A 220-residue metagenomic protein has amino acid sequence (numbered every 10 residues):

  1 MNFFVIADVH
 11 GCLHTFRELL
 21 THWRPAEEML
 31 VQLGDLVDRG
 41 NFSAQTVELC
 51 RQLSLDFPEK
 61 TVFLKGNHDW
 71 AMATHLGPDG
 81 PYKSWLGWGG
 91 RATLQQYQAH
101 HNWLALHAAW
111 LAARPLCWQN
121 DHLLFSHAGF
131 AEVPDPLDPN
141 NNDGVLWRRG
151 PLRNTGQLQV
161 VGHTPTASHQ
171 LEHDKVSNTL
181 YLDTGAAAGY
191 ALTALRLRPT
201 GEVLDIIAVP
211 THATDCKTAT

Functional and structural regions predicted by a protein language model:
M1-L49: N-terminal active-site segment of His-dependent metallophosphoesterases
I6-A7, V31-G34, V62-N67, S126 (+3 more regions): Active-site neighborhood of phospho(di)ester-bond hydrolases with catalytic His/Asp-centered motifs
H10-T15, D38-N41, D69-A73, E132-V133 (+2 more regions): Active-site environment of divalent metal-dependent phosphoester hydrolases
E18-H22, Q45-E48, G77-G80, P139-N140 (+2 more regions): Short, glycine/charged-enriched secondary-structure capping and boundary segments
P25-E28, P58-K60, D121, T155-G156: A general structural motif
R39-D121, L146-G150: Active-site neighborhood of divalent metal-dependent phosphoester bond hydrolases
N102-S168: His/acidic metal-ligating clusters that form di-metal
P151-T220: Acidic, His/Gly-rich catalytic cores of divalent-metal-dependent hydrolytic chemistry
